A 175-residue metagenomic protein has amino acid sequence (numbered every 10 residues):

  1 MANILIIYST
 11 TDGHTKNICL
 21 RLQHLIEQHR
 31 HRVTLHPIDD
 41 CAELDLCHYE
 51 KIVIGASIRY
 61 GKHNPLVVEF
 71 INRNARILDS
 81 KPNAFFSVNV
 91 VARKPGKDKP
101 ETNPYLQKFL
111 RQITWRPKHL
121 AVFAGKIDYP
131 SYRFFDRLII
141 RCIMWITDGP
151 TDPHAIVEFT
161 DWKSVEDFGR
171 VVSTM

Functional and structural regions predicted by a protein language model:
A2, L44, S164-D167: FNR-like FAD-binding dehydrogenase module
A2-H29: N-terminal beta1-alpha1 ligand-phosphate binding loop
T11-D12, D40, V90, I127: Short, glycine/serine-rich, charged loops/turns that create anion-binding and catalytic segments at active sites
L25, H29, T34, A56-M175: FMN-binding flavodoxin-like domain, especially the glycine-rich phosphate-binding loop
R32-A42: A short glycine-rich beta-strand->turn/loop micro-motif centered on a GG-aromatic cluster
L46-C47, L78: A short, aliphatic-rich alpha-helical micro-motif
